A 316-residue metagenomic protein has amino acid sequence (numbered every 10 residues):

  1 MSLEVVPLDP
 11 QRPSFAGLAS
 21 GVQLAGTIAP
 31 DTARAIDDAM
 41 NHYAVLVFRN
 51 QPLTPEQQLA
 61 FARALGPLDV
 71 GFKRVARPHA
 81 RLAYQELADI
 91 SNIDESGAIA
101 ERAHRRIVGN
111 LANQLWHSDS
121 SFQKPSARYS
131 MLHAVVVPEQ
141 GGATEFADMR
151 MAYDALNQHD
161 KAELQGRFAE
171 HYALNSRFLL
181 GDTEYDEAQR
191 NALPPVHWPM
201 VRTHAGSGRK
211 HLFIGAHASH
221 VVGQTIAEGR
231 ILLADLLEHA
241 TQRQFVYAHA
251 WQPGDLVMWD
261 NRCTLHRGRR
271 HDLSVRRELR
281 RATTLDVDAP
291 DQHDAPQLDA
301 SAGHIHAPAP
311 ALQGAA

Functional and structural regions predicted by a protein language model:
S2-V45, R49-M258, R262-A316: Fe(II)/2-oxoglutarate oxygenase catalytic core
